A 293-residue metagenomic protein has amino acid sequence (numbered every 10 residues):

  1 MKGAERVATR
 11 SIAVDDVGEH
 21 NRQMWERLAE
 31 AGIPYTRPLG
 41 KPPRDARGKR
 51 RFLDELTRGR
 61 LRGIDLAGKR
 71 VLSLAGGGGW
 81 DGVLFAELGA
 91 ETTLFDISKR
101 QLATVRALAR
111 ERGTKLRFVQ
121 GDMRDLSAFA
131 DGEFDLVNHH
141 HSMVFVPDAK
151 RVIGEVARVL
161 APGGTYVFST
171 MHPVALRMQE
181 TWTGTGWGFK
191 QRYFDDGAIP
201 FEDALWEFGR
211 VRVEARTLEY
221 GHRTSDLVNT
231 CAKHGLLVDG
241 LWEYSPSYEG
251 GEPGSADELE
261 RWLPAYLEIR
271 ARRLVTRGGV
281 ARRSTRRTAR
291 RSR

Functional and structural regions predicted by a protein language model:
K2-K41: N-terminal, positively charged/glycine-rich alpha-helical extensions of SAM-dependent methyltransferases
R37-K69: Conserved alpha-helix/loop element of class I SAM-dependent methyltransferases that forms part of the SAM/SAH-binding
R70-D125: Class I SAM-dependent methyltransferase SAM/SAH-binding core
R124-V137: A short acidic, Gly/Pro-enriched loop at the edge of an enzyme's catalytic core that lines a small-molecule cofactor
D135-K150: A short SAM/SAH-binding and catalytic strip from SAM-dependent methyltransferases
K150-T165: A short glycine-rich, Lys/Arg-flanked "PGG" loop and its adjoining helix->strand segment in the class I
T165-W206: Conserved class I S-adenosyl-L-methionine
T217-L241: Short alpha-helix
